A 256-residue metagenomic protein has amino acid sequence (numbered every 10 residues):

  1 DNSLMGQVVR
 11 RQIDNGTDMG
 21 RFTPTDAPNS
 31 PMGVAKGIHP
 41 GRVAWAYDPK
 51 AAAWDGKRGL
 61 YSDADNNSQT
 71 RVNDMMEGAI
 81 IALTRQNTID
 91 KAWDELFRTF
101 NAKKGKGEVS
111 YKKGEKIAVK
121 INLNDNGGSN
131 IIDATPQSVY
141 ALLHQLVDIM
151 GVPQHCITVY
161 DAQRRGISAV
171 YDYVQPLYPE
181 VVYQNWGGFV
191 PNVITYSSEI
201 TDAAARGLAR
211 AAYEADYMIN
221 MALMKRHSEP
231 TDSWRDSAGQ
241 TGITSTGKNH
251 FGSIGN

Functional and structural regions predicted by a protein language model:
D1-N256: N-terminal and secondary-structure boundary signal
